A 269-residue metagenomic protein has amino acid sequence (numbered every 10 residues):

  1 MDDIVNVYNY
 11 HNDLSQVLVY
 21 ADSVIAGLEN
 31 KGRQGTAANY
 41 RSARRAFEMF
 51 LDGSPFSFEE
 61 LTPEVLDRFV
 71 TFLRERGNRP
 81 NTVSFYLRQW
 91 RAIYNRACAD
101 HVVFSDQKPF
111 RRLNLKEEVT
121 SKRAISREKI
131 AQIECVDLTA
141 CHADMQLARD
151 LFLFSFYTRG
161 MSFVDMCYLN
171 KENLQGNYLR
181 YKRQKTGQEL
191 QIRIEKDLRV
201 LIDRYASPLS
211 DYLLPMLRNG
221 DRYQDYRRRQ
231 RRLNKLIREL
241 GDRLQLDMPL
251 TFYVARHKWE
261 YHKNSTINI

Functional and structural regions predicted by a protein language model:
M1-R45: N-terminal DNA-binding module of tyrosine recombinases/phage integrases
D22-G35, R44-S121, V136-T139: N-terminal core-binding DNA-recognition domain of tyrosine recombinases/integrases
L73, F154-S155, L169, H262-T266: Short alpha-helical segment immediately N-terminal to, or the first helix within, an HTH/HTH-like DNA-binding domain
N95-F104, S155-G176: Short, charged phosphate-coordinating catalytic segments
F110-F163: Basic, Lys/Arg- and aromatic-enriched nucleic-acid-binding interface segment
I130, E195-D247: Active-site/catalytic core of tyrosine-dependent DNA strand-transfer enzymes
A140-A143, N234-I269: Short, basic (Lys/Arg/His-rich) helix/loop patches that form interaction surfaces in the mid-to-C-terminal regions
Y168-R204: Conserved tyrosine-mediated DNA breakage-rejoining catalytic core shared by Y-recombinases
